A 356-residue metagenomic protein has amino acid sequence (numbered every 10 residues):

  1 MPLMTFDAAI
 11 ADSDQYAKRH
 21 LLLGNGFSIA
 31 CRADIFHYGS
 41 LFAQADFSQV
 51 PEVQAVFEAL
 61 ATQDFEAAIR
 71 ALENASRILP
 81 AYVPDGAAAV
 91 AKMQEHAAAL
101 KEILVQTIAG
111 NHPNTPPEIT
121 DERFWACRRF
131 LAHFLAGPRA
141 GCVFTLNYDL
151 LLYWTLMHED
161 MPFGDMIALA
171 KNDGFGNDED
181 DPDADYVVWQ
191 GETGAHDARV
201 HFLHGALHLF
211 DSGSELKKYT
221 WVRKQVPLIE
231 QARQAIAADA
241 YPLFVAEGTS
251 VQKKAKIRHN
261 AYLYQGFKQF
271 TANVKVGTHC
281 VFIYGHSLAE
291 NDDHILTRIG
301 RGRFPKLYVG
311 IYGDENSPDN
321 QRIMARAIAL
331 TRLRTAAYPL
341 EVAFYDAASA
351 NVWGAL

Functional and structural regions predicted by a protein language model:
M1-D7, T120-F130, D178-V188, A255-A272 (+1 more regions): A Trp-anchored, charged/polar loop motif used as the substrate-binding/catalytic surface of acyl/ester-handling
M1-L23, F27-C31, F267-L356: SIR2/sirtuin-family catalytic core signature
M1-W154, M161-F163: Gly/serine-rich nucleotide phosphate-binding loop at the start of the catalytic core of nucleotide/ADP-ribose-handling
A9-Q15, R19, A132-G137, C142-F144 (+3 more regions): A general structural signal for short secondary-structure junctions and capping/turn motifs
D34-I35, M157, S214-E215, I295-L296: Short coil/turn segments at secondary-structure boundaries
V50-A55, G174-W189, P305-R326: Short, flexible loop segments at boundaries between secondary-structure elements
L60-H96, F134-K254, R258: Extended, H/D-rich, highly charged conserved domains that either
A237-C280, H286-E290: Alpha/beta-hydrolase fold catalytic core
